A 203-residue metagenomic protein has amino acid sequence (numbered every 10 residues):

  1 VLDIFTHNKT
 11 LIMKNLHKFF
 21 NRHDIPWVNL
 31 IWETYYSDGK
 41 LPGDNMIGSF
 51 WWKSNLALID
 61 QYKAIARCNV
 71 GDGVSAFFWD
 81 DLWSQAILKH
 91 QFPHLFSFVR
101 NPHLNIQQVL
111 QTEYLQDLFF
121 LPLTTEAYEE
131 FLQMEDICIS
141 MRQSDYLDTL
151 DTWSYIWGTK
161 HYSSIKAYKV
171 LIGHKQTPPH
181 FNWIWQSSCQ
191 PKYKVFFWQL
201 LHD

Functional and structural regions predicted by a protein language model:
V1-D203: A helix-boundary/hinge signal
